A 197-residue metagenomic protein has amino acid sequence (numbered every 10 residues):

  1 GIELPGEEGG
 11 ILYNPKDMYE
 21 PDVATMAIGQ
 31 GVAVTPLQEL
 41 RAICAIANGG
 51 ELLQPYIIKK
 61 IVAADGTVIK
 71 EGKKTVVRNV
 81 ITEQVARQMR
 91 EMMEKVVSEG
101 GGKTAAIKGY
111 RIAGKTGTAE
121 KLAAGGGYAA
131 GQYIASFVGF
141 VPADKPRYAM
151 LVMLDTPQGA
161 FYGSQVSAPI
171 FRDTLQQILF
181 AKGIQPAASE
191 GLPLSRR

Functional and structural regions predicted by a protein language model:
G1-L154, S167, P193-R197: Beta-lactam-recognizing serine transpeptidase/beta-lactamase-like catalytic domain environment
A47, V97, R172-L179, G183: Short amphipathic alpha-helical signal-transduction/dimerization elements
P157-I178: Amphipathic oligomerization regions
Q177-R197: Gram-negative outer-membrane assembly/targeting C-terminal domains
